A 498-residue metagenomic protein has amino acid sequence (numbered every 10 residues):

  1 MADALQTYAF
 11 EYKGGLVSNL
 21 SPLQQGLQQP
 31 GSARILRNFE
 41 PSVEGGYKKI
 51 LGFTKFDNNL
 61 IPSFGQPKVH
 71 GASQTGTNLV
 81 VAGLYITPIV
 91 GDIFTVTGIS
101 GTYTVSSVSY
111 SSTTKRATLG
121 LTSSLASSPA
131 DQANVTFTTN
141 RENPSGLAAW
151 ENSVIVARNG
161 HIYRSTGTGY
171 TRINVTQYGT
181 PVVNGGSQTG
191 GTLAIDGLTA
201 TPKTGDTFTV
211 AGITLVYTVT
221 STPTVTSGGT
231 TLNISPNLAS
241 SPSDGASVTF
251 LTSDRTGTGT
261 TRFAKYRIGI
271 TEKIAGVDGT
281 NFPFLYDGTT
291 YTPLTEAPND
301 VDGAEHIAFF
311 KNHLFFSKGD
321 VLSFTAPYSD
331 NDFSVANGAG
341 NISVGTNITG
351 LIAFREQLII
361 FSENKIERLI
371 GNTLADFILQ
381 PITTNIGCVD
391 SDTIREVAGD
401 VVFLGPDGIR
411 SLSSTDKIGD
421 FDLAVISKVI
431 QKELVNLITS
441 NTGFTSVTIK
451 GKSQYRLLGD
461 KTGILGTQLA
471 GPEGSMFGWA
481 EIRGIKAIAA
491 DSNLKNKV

Functional and structural regions predicted by a protein language model:
M1-K68, A72, T139-T176, P283-Y286 (+3 more regions): N-terminal beta-propeller domains
G65-N78, A82-V90, V96-R141, N174-Q188 (+2 more regions): Small/polar beta-strand repeat architecture
G65-Q74, V105-S112, S145-A148, Y178-Q188 (+9 more regions): Short, exposed beta-strand/loop patches in secreted or surface proteins that constitute
S73, P88, T97-I99, S111-T113 (+18 more regions): Residue-level signal for WD-repeat beta-propeller blades
A117, G169-T171, T290-P293, N331-A336 (+3 more regions): Beta-strand initiation motifs
A264-L294: Hydrophobic or amphipathic alpha-helical targeting/insertion segments
N312-H313, T346-V498: Beta-sheet-dominated scaffold domains
